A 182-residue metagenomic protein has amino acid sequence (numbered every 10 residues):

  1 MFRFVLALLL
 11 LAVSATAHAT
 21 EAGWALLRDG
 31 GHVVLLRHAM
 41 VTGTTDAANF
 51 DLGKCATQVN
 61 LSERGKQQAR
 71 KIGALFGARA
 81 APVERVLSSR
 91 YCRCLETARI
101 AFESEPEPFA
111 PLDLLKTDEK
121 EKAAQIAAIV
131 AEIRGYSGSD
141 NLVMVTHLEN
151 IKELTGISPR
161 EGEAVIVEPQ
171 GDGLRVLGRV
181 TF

Functional and structural regions predicted by a protein language model:
M1-V5: Bacterial N-terminal signal peptides that target proteins for export
L6-L10: Hydrophobic helical h-region of N-terminal Sec-dependent signal peptides in bacterial secretory/periplasmic proteins
A12-A15: N-terminal signal peptide c-region/cleavage motif recognized by signal peptidases
T20-P111, L115-D118, A127, I157-F182: Active-site-proximal alpha-helix that buttresses catalytic centers in soluble enzyme cores
G31-V33, G138-T146: Generic beta-sheet signal
I126-G135: A short, acidic, amphipathic alpha-helical segment used as a generic capping/interface helix at domain edges
